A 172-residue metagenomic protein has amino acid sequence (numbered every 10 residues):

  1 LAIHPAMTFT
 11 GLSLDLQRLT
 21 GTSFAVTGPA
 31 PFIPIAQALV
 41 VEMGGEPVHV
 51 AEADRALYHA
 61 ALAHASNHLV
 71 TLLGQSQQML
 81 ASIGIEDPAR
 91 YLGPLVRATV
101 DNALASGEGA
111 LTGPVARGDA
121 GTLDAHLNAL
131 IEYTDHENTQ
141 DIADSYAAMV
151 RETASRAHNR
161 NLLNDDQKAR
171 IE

Functional and structural regions predicted by a protein language model:
L1-D15: Rossmann-like NAD(P)(H) cofactor-binding subdomain of soluble oxidoreductases
H4, H59, H126: Histidine-centered active-site/metal-ligand motif
T8-T10, I33, T122: Short, acidic Gly/Pro/Ser/Thr-rich loop/turn segments
F9, A56, R156: Flexible, glycine-rich phosphate/dinucleotide-binding loops and adjacent beta-alpha linkers at cofactor/substrate
L14-A105, E132-H136, N164: Internal alpha-helical scaffold of NAD(P)-dependent oxidoreductase catalytic cores
I85-G93, D119-L123, R170-E172: Charge-rich, acidic-biased intrinsically disordered regions
V100-R170: Interdomain hinge/lid region at the active-site interface of Rossmann-like NAD(P)-dependent oxidoreductases
